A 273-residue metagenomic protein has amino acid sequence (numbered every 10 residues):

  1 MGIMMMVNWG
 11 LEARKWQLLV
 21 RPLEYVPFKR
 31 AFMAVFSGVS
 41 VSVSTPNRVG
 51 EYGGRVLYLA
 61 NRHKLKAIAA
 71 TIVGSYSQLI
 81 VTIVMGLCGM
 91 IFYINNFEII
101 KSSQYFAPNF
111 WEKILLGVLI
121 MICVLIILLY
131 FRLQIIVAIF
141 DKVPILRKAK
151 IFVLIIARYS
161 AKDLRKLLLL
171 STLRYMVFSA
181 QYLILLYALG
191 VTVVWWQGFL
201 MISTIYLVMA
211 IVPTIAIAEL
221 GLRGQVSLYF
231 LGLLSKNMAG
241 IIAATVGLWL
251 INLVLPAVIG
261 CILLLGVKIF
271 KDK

Functional and structural regions predicted by a protein language model:
M1-V35, F92-V212, I251-K273: Predominantly cytoplasmic-facing regulatory/coupling regions of multi-pass membrane proteins
R21-E24, G54-Y58, A69, I151-R158 (+1 more regions): Short amphipathic alpha-helical coupling elements at transmembrane boundaries
K29-R30, R48, R62-Y76, S235-G247: Membrane-interface alpha-helices at helix entry/exit sites of multi-pass transporters
F32-Y58: Extended non-transmembrane interhelical loops and adjacent amphipathic helices of multipass membrane proteins
S40-T45, A69-I91, V246-V258: Membrane-embedded alpha-helical segments of transport systems, primarily multispan ion/solute transporters
V41-V43, S203-L222: Transmembrane alpha-helix interface/packing and boundary motifs in multi-pass membrane proteins, characterized by
G50-A60, I215-G232: Re-entrant/interfacial helical elements at transmembrane boundaries that shape and gate the permeation pathway
